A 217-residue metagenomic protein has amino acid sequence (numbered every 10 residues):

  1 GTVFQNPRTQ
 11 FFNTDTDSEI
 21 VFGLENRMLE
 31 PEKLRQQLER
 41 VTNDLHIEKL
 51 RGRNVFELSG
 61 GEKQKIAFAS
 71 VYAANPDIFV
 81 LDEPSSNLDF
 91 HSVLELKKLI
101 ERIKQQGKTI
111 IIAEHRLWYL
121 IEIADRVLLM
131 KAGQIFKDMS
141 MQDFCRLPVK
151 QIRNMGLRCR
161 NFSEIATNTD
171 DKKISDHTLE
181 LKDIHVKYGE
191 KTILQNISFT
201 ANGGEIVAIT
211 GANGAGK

Functional and structural regions predicted by a protein language model:
E32-L50: Conserved ABC ATPase "signature" region
N54-L58, E62: Conserved ABC ATPase signature
F68: Hydrophobic anchor residue at the start of the ABC signature
F79-D82: Catalytic Walker B motif of ABC-type/P-loop ATPase nucleotide-binding domains
E114-H115: H-loop/switch region of ABC-family ATPase nucleotide-binding domains
T210-A212: The feature captures the beta-strand-to-loop junction immediately N-terminal to the Walker
